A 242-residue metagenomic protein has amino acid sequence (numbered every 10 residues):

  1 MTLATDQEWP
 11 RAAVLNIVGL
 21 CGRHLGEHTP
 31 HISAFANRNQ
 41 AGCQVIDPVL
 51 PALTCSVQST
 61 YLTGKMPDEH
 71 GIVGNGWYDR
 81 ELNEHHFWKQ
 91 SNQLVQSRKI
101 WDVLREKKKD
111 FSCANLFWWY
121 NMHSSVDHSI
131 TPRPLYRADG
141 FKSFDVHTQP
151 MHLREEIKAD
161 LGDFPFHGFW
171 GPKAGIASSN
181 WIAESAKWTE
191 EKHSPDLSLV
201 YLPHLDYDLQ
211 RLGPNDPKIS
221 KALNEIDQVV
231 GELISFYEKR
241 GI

Functional and structural regions predicted by a protein language model:
M1-C43: Active-site-proximal N-terminal segment of extracellular/periplasmic enzymes that hydrolyze or transfer
M1-W9, E106, T189-E190, S235 (+1 more regions): A short acidic-Thr-Gly-centered motif at the start of a beta-strand
A13-I17, A41-I46, L53-V57, G76-K89: Glycine-/proline-rich flexible loop or hinge segments
A13-L20, S198-Y201, I242: Short acidic catalytic loops
A13-V14, H31, K221-I242: Metal-dependent active-site segment of extracytoplasmic phospho-/sulfohydrolases and closely related
L25-E69, S112-A114: Short, structured active-site-proximal loop/turn typified by the sulfatase FGly-forming signature C/S-X-P-X-R
K65-G213: His/Asp/Glu-rich, glycine-adjacent segments that coordinate divalent cations and/or stabilize oxyanion chemistry on
